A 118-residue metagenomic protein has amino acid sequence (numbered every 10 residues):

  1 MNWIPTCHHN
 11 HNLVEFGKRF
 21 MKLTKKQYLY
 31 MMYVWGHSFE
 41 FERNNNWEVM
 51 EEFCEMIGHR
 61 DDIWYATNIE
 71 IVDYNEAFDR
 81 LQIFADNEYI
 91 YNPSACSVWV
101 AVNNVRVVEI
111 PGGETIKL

Functional and structural regions predicted by a protein language model:
M1-L13, W64-V72: His/Asp/Glu-enriched short active-site or ligand-binding loop at hydrolase and phosphoryl-transfer sites
G17-K18, K22, K26-L118: C-terminal domain-boundary segment and adjacent tail
